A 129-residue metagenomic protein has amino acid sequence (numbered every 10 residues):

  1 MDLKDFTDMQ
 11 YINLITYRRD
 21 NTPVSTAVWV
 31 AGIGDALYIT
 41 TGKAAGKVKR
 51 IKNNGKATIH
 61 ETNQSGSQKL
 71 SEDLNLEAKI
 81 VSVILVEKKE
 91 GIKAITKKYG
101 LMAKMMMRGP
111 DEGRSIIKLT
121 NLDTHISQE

Functional and structural regions predicted by a protein language model:
M1-N13, E129: Extreme N-terminal tail/first-helix region
D5-Q10, S25-A27, G32, L74 (+1 more regions): Solvent-exposed, well-ordered amphipathic alpha-helical segments that flank/support binding or catalytic loops
F6, Y17, M106-G109: Generic hydrophobic, helix-prone segments enriched in Leu/Val/Ile
M9-K43, I59-E61: Short beta-strand segments
G46-I116, T120-H125: Short, structured beta-strand-loop surface elements
